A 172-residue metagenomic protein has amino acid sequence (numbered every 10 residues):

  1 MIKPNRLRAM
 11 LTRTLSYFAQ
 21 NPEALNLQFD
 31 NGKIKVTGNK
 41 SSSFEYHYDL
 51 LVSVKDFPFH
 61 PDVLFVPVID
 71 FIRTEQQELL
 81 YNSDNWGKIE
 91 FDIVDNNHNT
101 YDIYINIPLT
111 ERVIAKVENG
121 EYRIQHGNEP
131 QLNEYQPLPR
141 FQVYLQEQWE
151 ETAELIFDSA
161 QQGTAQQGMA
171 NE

Functional and structural regions predicted by a protein language model:
M1-T12: Polar/acidic, low-complexity leader/linker segments enriched in S/T/G and N/D
S16-A24, L80-S83: Short secondary-structure junctions
N21-H60: N-terminal interaction modules that seed assembly of large macromolecular complexes
S42-F44, S83, N97: A generic structural micro-feature
Y46-H47, S53, V63, I69 (+2 more regions): A structural signal for beta-rich interaction modules in eukaryotic proteins
V52, D56-G87: A broadly used, surface-exposed interaction patch
G87-R140: Helix-rich interaction surfaces within compact, conserved domain-sized segments that mediate assembly or partner
E118-E172: Glycine-rich, aromatic-bearing surface loops/beta-hairpins
